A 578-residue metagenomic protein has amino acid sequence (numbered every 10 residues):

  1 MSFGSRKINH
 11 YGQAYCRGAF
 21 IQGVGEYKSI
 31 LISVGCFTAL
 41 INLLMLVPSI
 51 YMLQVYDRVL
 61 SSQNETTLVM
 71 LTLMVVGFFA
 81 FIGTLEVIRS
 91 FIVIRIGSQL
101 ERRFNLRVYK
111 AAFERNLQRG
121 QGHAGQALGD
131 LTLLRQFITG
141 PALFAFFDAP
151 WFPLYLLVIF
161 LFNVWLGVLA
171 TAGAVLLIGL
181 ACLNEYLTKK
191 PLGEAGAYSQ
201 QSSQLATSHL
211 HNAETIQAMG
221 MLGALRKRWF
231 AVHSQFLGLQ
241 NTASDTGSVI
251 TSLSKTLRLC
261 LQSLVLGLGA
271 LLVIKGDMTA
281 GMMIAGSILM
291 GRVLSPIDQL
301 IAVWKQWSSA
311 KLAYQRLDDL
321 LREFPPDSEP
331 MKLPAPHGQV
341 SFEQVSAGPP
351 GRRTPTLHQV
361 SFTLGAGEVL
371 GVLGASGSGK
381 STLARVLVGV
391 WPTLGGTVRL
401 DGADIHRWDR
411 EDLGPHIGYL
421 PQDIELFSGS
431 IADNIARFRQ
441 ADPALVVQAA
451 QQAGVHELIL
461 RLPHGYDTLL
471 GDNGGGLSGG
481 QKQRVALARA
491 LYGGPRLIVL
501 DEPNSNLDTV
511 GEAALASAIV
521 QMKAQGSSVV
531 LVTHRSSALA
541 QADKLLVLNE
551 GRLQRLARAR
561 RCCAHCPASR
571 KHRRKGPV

Functional and structural regions predicted by a protein language model:
M1-M45, S61, E65-T67, R89 (+8 more regions): Membrane-integrated ABC transporters
V24-E26, L117-Q118, D130-I138, A142 (+6 more regions): An intracellular "coupling" helix at the cytosolic face of ABC transporter transmembrane type-1 domains
L31-L85, I92, F160-W165, D277-A280: Transmembrane helix-loop-helix hairpins at lipid-water interfaces of multipass membrane proteins, especially the type-1
T38, L71-F78, F144-E194, G267-M278 (+1 more regions): Transmembrane helices of ABC transporter permease
M74-E86, G173-L176, G247, T251-S254 (+2 more regions): Hydrophobic alpha-helical segments in the permease module
V93-I94, M221, D245, V293-L320: Cytosolic ends of transmembrane helices, especially the final helix of ABC transmembrane type-1 domains
V388: Helix-to-loop junction immediately C-terminal to a conserved catalytic motif
R407, A432-G471, S517, Q521: ABC ATPase nucleotide-binding domain helical subdomain, centered on the C-loop/LSGGQ "ABC signature"
